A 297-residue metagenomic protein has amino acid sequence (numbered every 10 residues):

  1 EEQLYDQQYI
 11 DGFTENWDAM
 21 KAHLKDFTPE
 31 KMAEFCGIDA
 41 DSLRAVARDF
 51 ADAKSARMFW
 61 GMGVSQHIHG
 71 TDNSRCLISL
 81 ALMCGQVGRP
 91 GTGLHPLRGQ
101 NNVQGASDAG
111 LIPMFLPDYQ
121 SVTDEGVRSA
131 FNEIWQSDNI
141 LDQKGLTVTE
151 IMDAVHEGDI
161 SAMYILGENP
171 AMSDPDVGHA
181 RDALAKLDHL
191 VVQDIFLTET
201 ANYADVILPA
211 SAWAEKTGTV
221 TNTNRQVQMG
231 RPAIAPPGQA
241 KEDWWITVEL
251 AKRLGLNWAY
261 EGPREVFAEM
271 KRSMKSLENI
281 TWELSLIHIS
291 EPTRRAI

Functional and structural regions predicted by a protein language model:
E1-N102, V122-L286: Cofactor-pocket helix-loop regions in the catalytic cores of large enzyme subunits
N102, A109-M114, D118: Surface-exposed loop and adjacent secondary-structure segments within mature catalytic domains
A109-G110, G126, R295: Disordered, low-complexity tails and leader-like regions
I287-I297: Single conserved hydrophobic/aromatic residue that forms the stacking wall/gate of nucleotide- or nucleobase-binding
